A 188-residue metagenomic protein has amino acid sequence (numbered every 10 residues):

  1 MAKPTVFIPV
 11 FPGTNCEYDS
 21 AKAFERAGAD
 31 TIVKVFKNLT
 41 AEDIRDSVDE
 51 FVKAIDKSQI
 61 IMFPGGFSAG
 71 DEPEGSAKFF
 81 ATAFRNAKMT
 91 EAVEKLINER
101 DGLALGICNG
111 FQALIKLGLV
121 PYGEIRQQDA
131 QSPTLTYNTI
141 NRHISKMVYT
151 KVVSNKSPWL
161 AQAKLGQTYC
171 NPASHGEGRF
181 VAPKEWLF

Functional and structural regions predicted by a protein language model:
M1-I107, F111-Y122, T134-I144, K151 (+1 more regions): N-terminal beta1-alpha1 cap of cysteine-dependent amidohydrolase-like domains
L119-F188: Pocket-forming structural segment of enzyme catalytic cores
